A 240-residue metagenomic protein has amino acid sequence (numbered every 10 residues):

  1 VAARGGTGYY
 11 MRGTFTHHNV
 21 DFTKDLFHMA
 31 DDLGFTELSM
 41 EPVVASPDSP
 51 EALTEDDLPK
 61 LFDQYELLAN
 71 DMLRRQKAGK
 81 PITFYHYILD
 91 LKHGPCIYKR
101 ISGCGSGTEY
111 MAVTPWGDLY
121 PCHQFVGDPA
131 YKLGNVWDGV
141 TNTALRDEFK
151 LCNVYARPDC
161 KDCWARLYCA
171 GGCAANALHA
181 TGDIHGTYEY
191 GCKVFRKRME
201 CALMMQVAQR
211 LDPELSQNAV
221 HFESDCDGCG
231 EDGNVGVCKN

Functional and structural regions predicted by a protein language model:
V1-G5, H28-D32, G172, G230-V237: Proteins with a high burden of low-complexity, intrinsically disordered sequence enriched in S/T/G/P/A and R, requiring
A3-Y110, D128-K132: Radical SAM enzyme [4Fe-4S]-AdoMet core and its adjacent flexible, acidic and glycine-rich loops/tails across
T114: Short, acidic, Ser/Thr-enriched surface-loop or helix-capping motifs
V126-N240: Flexible mid-to-C-terminal extensions adjoining Fe-S/redox cofactors in radical SAM and related proteins
